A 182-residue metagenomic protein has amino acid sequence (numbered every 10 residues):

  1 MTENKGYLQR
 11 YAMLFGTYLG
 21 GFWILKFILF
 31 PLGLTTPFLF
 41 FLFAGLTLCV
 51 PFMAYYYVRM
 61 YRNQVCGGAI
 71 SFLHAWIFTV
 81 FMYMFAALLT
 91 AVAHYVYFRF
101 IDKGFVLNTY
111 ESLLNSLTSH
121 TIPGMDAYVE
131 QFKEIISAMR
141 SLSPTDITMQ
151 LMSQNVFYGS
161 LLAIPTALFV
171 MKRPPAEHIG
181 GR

Functional and structural regions predicted by a protein language model:
M1-K5, M171-R182: Short, charged juxtamembrane terminal tails flanking transmembrane helices
M1-R62: Transmembrane alpha-helical insertion/packing segments
A12, G16-T17, T79-L88: Selective transmembrane-helix segments that form parts of the transport pathway or gating/packing helices in multipass
Y18, F22, K26, C49-V50 (+5 more regions): Alpha-helical transmembrane segments of multipass membrane proteins
Y56-H74: Membrane-helix interface/capping segments
V92-T121: Functional transmembrane-helix hotspots
L117-S143: Short membrane-interface loop/juxtamembrane segments of multi-pass integral membrane proteins
E134-S160: Individual transmembrane alpha-helix segments
